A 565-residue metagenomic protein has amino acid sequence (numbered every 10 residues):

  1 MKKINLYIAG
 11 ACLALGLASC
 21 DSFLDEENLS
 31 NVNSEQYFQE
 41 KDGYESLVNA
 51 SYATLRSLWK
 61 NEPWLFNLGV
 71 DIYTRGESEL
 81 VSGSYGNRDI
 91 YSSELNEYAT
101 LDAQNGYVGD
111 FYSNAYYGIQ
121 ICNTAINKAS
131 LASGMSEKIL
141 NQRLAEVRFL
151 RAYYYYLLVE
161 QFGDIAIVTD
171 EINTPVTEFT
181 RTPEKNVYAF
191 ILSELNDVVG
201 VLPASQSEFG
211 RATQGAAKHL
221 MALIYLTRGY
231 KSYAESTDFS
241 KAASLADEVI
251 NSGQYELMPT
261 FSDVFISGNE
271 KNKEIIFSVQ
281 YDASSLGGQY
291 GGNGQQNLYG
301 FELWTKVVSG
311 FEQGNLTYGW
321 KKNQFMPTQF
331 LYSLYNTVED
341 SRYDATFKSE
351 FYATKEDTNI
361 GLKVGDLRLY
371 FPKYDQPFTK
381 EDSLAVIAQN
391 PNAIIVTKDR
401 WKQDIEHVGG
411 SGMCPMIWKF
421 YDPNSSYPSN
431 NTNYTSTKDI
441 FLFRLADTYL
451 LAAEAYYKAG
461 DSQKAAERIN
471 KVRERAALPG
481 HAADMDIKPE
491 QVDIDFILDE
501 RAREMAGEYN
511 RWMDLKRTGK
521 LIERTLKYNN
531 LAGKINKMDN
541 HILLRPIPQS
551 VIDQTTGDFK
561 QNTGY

Functional and structural regions predicted by a protein language model:
K3, G16-E40, I191, A222 (+3 more regions): Bacterial Sec-dependent N-terminal signal peptides
C20-F23, W64-L65, I72-S82, G86-N87 (+8 more regions): Long, intrinsically disordered, low-complexity segments
D21-Y85, N196, G215-K218, L223-N392: An aromatic- and glycine-enriched ligand-binding surface/loop that stacks and positions planar moieties
E40-K41, E45-N49, A53-W59, P63-W64 (+6 more regions): Conserved, well-structured interaction surfaces
N105, S349, A353-V472: C-terminal substrate/ligand-recognition segments
